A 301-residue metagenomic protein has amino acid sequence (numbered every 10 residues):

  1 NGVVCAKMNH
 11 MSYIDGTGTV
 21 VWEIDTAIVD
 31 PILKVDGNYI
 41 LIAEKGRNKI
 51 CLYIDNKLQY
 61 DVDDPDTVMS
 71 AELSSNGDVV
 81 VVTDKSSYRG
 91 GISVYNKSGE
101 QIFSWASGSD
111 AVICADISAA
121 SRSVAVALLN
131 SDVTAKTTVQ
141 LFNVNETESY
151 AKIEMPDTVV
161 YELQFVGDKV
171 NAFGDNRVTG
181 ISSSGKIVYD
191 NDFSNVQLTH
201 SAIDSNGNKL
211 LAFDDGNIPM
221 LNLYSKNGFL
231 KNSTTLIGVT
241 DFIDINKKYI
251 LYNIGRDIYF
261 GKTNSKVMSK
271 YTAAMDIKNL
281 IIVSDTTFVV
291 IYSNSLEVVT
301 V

Functional and structural regions predicted by a protein language model:
N1, T26-N38, D66-S75, S109-A119 (+5 more regions): Repeated scaffold domains used in trafficking and secretory/extracellular systems, primarily beta-propellers
N1-S12: Short extracytoplasmic
C5, I42, V81-V82, A125-A127 (+4 more regions): Residue position within the beta-strands of beta-propeller blades
H10-S12, N48-L52, S87-S93, V133-L141 (+4 more regions): Structural motif
T17-D25, N56-D63, E100-A106, T147-E154 (+3 more regions): A short beta-strand motif characteristic of beta-propeller blades
V20-N130: Non-cytosolic head/periplasmic domains of membrane-anchored proteins
Y88-I181: Solenoidal tandem-repeat scaffolds enriched in leucines and small polar residues
S182, K186-A274: Intrinsically disordered, low-complexity segments enriched in Gly and acidic/Ser/Thr residues that form flexible
